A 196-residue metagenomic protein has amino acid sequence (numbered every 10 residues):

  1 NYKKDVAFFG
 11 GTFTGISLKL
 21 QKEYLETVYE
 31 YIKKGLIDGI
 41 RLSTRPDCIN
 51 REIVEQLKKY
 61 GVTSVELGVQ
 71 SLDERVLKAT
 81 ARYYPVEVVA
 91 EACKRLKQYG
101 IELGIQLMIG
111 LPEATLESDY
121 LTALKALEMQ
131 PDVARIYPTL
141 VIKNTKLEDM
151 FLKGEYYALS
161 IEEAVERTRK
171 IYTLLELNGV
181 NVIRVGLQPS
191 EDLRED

Functional and structural regions predicted by a protein language model:
Y2, K146, K153-D196: Auxiliary Fe-S-binding modules of radical SAM enzymes
K3-A7: Low-complexity, highly charged intrinsically disordered N-terminal segments that act as targeting/localization
F9-T12, G186-Q188: Short loop/turn segments at strand-loop or loop-helix junctions that form parts of catalytic or ligand-binding pockets
G10-E163: Conserved non-cysteine loop/helix-boundary elements of the Radical SAM core domain that shape
